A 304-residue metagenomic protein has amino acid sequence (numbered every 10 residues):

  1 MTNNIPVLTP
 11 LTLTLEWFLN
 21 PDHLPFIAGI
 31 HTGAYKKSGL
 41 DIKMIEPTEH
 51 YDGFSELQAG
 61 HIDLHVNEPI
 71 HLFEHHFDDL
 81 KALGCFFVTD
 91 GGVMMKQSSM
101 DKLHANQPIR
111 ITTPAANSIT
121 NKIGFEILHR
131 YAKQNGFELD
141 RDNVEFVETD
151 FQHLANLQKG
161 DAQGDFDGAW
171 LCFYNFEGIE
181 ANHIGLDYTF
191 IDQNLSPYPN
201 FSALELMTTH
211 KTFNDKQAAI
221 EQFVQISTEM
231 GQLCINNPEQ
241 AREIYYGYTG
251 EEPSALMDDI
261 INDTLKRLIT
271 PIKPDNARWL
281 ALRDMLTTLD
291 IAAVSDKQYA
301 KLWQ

Functional and structural regions predicted by a protein language model:
I5-F146, D167-L171, I191: Short, glycine-/small- and polar/acidic-enriched structural segments that line small-molecule recognition paths
K37, I109, L195-P199, K266-D275: Short, solvent-exposed loop/beta-turn-alpha elements that line the ligand-binding surface or hinge of extracytoplasmic
F54-S55, F73, A155, I179 (+1 more regions): Alpha-helical segments flanking ligand/cofactor-binding loops in enzyme cores
E56-Q58, H75, L154-A162: Hydrophobic residues within well-ordered alpha-helices
P69, K159-G247: Pocket-lining segment of extracytoplasmic ligand-binding domains
G136-E145, T249-N262, I291-Q298: Short, surface-exposed acidic
K216-L289: Secondary-structure end/capping motifs
L280-Q304: Conserved C-terminal helix/tail region of periplasmic/extracytoplasmic solute-binding proteins
